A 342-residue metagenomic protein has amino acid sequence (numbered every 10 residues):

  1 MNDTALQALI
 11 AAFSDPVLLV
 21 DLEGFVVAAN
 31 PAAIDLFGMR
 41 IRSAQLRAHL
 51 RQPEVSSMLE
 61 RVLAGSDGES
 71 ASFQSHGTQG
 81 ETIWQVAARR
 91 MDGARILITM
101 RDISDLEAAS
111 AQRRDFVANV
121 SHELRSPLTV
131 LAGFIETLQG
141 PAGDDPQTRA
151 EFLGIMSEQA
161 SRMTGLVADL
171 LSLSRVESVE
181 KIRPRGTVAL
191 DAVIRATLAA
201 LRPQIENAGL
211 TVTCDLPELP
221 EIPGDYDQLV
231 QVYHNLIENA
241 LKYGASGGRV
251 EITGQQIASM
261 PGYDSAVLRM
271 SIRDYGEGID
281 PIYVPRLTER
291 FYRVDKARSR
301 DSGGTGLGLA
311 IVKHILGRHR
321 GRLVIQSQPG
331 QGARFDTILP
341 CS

Functional and structural regions predicted by a protein language model:
M1-A33: Sensory modules in modular signal-transduction proteins
Q45-D105: PAS-family sensory/regulatory modules and their coupling/dimerization elements
E158-M163: Short alpha-helical segment of the dimerization/phosphotransfer core of two-component systems
S178-R183, E221-G224: Conserved micro-motifs of the catalytic ATP-binding
G186, E206, T211-P220, I257: Conserved catalytic submotifs in the C-terminal HATPase_c
L190, G278-R286: Short helix N-cap motif at coil->helix boundaries in the Bergerat
R320-G321: Conserved glycine-rich
